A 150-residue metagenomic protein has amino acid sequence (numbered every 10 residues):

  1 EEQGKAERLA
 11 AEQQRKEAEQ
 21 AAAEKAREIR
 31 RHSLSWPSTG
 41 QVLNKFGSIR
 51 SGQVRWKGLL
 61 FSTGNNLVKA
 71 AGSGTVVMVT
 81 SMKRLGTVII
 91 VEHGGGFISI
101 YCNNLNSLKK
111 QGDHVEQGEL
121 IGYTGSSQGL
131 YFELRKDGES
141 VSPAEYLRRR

Functional and structural regions predicted by a protein language model:
E1-G86, I90-E92, I100, E116 (+2 more regions): Extracytoplasmic/periplasmic cell wall- or extracellular glycan-interacting regions that localize and scaffold envelope
M82, N106-S107: Activation segment
L85, Q111, Q128: Conserved ATPase active-site switch/coordination loops adjacent to the nucleotide-binding site
S99-C102, K110: Extended non-globular C-terminal regions
S107-E119, G138: Acidic, glycine-anchored pre-beta loop/turn
T124-F132: Active-site loop architecture of trypsin-fold serine endopeptidases
